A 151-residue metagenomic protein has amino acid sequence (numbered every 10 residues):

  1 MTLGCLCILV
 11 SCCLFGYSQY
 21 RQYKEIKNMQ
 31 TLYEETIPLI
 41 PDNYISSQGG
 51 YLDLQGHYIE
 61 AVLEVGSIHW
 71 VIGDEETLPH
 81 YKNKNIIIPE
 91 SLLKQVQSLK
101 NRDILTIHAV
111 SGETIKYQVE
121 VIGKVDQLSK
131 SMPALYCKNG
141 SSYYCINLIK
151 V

Functional and structural regions predicted by a protein language model:
G4-V151: Solvent-exposed, non-transmembrane regions of membrane-associated and secreted proteins
